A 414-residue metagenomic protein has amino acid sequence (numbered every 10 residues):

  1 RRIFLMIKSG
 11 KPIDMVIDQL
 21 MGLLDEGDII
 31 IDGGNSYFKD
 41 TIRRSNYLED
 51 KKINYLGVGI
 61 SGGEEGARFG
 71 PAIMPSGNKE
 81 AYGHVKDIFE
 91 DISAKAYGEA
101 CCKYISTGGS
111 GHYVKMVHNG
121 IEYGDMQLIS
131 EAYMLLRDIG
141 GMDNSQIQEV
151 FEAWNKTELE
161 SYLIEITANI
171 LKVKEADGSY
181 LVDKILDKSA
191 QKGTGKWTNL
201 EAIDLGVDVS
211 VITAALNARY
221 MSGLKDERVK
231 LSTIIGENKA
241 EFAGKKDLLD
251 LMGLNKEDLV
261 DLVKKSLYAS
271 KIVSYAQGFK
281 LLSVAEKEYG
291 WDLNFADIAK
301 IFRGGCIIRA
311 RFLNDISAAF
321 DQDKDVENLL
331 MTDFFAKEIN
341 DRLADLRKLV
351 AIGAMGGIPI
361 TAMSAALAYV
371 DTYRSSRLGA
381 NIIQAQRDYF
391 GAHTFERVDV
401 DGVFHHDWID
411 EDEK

Functional and structural regions predicted by a protein language model:
R2-Q19: Glycine/threonine-rich flexible loop motifs
I13-D18, I29-I31, S36-Q148, K156-Y180 (+2 more regions): Rossmann-fold dinucleotide-binding core
L24-D25: Helix-to-beta-strand junctions that scaffold the AdoMet/dcAdoMet cofactor pocket in Class I SAM-dependent enzymes
H112, R137, M142-S145, E149 (+2 more regions): Interdomain hinge/lid region at the active-site interface of Rossmann-like NAD(P)-dependent oxidoreductases
A153-W154, E286-F320: Small-residue-rich helix-loop
N340-D341, D345-K414: C-terminal amphipathic alpha-helical interaction region
